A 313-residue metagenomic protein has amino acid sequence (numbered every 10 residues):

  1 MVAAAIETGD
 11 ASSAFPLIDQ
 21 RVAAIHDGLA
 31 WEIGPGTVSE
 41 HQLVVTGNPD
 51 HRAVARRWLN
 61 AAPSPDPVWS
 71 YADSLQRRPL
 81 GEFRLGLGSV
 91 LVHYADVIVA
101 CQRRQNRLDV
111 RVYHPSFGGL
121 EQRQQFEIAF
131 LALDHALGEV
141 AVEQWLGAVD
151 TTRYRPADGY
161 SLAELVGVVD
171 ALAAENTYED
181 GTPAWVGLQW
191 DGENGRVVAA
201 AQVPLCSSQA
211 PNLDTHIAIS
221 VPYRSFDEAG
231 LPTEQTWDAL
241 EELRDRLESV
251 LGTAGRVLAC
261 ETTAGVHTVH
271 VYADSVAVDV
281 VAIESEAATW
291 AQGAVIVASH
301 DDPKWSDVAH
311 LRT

Functional and structural regions predicted by a protein language model:
M1-Q42, N48-A53, A61-D245, G252-L258 (+4 more regions): Charge-rich, low-complexity segments
H267-V271: Short beta-strand->loop micro-motif that forms the acidic, two-metal-ion catalytic signature in nucleotide-processing
A282-Q292: An aromatic-glycine-centered, glycine-rich loop/turn in mixed alpha/beta architecture
